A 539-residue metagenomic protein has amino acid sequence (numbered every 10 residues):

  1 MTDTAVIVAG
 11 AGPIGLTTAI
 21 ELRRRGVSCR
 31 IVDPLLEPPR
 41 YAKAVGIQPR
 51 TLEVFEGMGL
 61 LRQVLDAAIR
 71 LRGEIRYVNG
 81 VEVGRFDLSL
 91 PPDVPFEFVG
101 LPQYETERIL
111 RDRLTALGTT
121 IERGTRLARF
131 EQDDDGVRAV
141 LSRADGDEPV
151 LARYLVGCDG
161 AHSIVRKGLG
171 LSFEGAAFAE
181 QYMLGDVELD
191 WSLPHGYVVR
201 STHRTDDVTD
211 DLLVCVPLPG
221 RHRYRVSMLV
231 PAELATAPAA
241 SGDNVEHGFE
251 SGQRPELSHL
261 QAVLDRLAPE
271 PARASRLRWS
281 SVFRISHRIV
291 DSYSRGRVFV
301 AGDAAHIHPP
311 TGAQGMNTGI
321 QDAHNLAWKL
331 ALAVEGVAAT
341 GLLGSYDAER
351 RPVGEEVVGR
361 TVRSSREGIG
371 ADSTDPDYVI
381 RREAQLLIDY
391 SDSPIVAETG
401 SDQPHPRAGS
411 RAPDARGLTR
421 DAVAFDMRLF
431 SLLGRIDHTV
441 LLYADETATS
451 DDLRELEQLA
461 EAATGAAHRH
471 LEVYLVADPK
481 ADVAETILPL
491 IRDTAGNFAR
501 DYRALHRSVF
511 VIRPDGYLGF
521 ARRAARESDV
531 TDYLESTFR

Functional and structural regions predicted by a protein language model:
M1-R382, R469, Y474: Core Rossmann-like FAD-binding/catalytic domain of the broad FAD-dependent monooxygenase superfamily
T2-A5, A9, I20, R24-R25 (+10 more regions): Helical substrate-recognition/capping region of FAD-dependent monooxygenase/halogenase enzymes
